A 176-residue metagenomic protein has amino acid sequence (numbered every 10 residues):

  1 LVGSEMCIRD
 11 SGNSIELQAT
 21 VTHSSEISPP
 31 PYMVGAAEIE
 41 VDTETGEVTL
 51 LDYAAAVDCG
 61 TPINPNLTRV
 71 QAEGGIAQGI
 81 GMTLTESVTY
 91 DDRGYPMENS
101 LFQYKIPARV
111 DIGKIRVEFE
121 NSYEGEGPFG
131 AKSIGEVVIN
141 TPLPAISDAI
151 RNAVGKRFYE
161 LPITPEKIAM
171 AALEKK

Functional and structural regions predicted by a protein language model:
S4-E5, R9-K176: C-terminal catalytic domains of large/alpha subunits in multi-subunit enzymes
